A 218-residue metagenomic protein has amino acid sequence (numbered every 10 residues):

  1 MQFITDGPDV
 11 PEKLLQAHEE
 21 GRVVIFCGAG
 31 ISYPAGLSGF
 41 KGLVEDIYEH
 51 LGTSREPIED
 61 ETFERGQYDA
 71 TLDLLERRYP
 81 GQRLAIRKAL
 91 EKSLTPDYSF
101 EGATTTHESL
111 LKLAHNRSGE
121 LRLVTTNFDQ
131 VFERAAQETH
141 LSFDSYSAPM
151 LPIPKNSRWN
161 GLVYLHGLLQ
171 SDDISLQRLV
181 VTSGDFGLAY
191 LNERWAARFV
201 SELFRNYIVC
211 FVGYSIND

Functional and structural regions predicted by a protein language model:
M1-D218: Conserved catalytic-core helix/loop/strand module for nucleotide-ribose chemistry
